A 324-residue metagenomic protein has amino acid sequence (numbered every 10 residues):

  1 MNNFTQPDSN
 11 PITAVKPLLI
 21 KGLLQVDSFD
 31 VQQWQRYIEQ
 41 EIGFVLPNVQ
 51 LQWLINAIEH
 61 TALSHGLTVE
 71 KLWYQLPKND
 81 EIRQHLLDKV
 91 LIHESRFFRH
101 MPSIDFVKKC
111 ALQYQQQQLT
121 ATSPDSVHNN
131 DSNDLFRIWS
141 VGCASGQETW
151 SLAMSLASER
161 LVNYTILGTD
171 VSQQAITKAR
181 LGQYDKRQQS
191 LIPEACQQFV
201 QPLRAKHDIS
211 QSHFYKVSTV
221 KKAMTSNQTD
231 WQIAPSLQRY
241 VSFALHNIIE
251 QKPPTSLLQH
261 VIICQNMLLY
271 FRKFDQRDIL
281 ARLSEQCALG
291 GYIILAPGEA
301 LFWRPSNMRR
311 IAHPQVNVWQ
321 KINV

Functional and structural regions predicted by a protein language model:
N2-H128, H260-V261: A short N-terminal interaction module
D134-A144, L167: Conserved class I S-adenosyl-L-methionine
S145-E159: Conserved SAM-binding loop of SAM-dependent methyltransferases across substrates and taxa, primarily the Class I
Y164-L258, I263, M267, F271 (+1 more regions): Extended basic-aromatic, gly/pro-enriched interface segments that bind polyanionic ligands
R277-L289: A short glycine-rich, Lys/Arg-flanked "PGG" loop and its adjoining helix->strand segment in the class I
G290-P297: Conserved beta-strand signature within the Rossmann-like core of class I S-adenosyl-L-methionine
R304-V324: Core SAM-dependent methyltransferase catalytic element
